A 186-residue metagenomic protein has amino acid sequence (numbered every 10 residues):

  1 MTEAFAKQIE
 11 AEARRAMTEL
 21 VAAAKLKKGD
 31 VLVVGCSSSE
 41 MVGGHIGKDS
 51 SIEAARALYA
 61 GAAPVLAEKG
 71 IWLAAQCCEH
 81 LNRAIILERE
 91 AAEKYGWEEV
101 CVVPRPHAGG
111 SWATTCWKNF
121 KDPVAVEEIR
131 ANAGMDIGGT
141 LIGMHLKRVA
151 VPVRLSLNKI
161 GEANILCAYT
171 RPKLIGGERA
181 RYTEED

Functional and structural regions predicted by a protein language model:
M1-L32, I52-V65: N-terminal glycine-/serine-/threonine-rich phosphate-binding loop
T18, A22-K25, A63-I71, W117-A125 (+1 more regions): Generic secondary-structure signature for well-ordered alpha-helical cores
A24-L26, A108, R154-K159: Solvent-exposed alpha-helices and their adjacent loops that cap or buttress functional pockets in soluble metabolic
D30-G35, L73-A74: Short glycine-rich phosphate-binding loop at a beta-alpha junction
M41-I46, S50-A57, P64-R83, A108: Active-site histidine-anchored catalytic micro-motif
G44-I46, I85-E88, G177-R179: Short acidic, glycine/serine/threonine-rich loops at helix termini
K69-A131, G138: Ligand-binding beta-strand-loop-alpha-helix segment within the catalytic cores of soluble metabolic enzymes
T114, K118-D186: Glycine-rich, aromatic-bearing surface loops/beta-hairpins
